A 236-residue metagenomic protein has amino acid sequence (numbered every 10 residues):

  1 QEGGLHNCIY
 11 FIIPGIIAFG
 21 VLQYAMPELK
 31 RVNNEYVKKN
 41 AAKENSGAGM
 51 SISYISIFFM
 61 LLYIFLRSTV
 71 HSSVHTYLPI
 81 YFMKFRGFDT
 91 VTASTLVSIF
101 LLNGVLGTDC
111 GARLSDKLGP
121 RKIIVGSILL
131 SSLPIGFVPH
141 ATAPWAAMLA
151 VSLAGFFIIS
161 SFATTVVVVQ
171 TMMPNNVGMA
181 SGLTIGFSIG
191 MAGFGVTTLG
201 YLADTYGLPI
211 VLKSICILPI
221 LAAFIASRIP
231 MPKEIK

Functional and structural regions predicted by a protein language model:
Q1-R31: Helix-loop-helix hairpin linking two adjacent transmembrane segments in secondary transporters
F19-P27, C216-K236: Multi-pass alpha-helical transporter architecture, strongest for 12-TM Major Facilitator/SLC carriers used
M26-M60: Juxtamembrane intracellular "pre-TM" segments in multi-pass secondary transporters
S53-T108: Extracytoplasmic gate region of multi-pass secondary transporters
G107-G119, A203-D204: Helix-to-loop junctions at the C-terminal end of transmembrane segments in multipass secondary transporters
K122-F137, C216: Structural signature of the two symmetry-related core transmembrane helices
S160-M173: Intracellular juxtamembrane helix-capping segments at the cytosolic ends of symmetry-related transmembrane helices
M172-L208, I215: A late C-terminal transmembrane helix in Major Facilitator Superfamily
